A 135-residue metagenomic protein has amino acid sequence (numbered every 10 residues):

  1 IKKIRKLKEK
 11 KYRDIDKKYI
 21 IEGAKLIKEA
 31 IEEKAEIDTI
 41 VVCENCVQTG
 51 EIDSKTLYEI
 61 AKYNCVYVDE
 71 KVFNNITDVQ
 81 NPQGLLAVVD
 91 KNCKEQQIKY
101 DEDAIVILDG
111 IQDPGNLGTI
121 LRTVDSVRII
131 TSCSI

Functional and structural regions predicted by a protein language model:
I1-E51, K55, S134: Boundary-proximal intrinsically disordered activation/regulatory segments immediately upstream of a helical core
I20, V41, L86-V88, I105-I107 (+1 more regions): Structural motif
G23, A87, V124: Residue-level signal for inorganic ion chemistry
E32, V66, I98-I135: RNA substrate-binding interface of SAM-dependent RNA methyltransferases
C43-E44, K91, G110: Short secondary-structure boundary segments
L57-D90: Glycine/small-residue-rich loop that forms an oxyanion/phosphate-binding "nest" at active or ligand-binding sites
C93-Q97: Short helix-loop capping/hinge motifs at secondary-structure junctions, enriched in acidic/polar residues
